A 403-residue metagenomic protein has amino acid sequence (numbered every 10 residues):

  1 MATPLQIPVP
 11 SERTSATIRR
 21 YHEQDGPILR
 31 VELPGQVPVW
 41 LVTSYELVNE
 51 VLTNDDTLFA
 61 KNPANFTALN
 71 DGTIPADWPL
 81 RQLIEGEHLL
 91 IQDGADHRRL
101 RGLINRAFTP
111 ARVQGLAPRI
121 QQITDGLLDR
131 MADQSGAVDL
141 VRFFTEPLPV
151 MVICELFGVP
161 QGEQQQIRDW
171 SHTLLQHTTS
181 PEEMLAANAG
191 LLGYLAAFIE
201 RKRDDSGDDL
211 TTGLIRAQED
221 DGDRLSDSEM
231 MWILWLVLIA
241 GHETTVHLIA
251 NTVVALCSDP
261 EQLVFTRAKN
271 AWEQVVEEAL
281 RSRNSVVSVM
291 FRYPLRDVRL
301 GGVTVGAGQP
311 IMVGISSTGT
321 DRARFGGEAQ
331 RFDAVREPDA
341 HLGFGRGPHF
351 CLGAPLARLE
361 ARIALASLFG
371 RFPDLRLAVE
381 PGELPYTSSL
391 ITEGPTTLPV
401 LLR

Functional and structural regions predicted by a protein language model:
M1-R403: Cytochrome P450
